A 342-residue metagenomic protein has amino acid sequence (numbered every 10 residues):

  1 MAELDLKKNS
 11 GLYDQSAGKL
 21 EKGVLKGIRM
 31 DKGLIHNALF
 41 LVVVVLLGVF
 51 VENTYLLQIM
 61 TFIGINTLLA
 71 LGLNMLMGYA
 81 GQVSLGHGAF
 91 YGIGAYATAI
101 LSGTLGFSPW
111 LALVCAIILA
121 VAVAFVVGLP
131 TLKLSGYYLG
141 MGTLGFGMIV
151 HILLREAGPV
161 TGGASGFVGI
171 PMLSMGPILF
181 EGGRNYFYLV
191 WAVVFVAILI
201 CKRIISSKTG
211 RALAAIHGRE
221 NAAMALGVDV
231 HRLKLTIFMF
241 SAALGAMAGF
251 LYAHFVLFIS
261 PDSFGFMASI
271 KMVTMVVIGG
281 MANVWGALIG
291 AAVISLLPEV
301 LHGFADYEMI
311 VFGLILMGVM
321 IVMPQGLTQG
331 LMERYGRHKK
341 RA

Functional and structural regions predicted by a protein language model:
M1-V42, G218, A225-R232, L301-A342: Cytosolic-side transmembrane-helix boundaries in multi-pass membrane proteins
A2-G11, F146-L179, G183, G210 (+1 more regions): Extracellular/periplasmic helix-loop junction at the C-terminal end of a transmembrane helix in multi-pass membrane
K32, E181-S260: Helix-loop-helix "hairpin" substructures at the membrane interface of multi-pass membrane proteins
L34, A38, I59, G64 (+9 more regions): Hydrophobic alpha-helical transmembrane segments
H36-F50, V190-I200, L316-M320: Hydrophobic core of alpha-helical transmembrane segments in multi-pass integral membrane proteins
G48-V49, N53-L105, L129-M141, A215-A225 (+2 more regions): Single transmembrane alpha-helix segments in multi-pass membrane proteins
G88, K234-V322: Transmembrane alpha-helical segments in multi-pass inner-membrane proteins
L105-M148, I289-G290: Alpha-helical transmembrane segments within multi-pass membrane transporters and channels
